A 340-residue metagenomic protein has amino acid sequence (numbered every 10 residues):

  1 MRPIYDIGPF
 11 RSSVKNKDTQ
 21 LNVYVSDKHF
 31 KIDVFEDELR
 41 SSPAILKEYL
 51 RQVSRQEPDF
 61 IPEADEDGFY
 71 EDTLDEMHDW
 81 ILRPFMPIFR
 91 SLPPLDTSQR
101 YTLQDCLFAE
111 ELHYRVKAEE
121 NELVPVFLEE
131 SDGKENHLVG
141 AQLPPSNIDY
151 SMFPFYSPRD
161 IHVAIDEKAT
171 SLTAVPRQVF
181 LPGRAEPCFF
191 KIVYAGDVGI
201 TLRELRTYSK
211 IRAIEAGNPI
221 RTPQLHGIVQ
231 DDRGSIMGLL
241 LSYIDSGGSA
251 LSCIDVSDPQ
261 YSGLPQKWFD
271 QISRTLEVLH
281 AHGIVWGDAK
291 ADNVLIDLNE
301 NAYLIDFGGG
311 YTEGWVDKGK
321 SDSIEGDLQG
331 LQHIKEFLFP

Functional and structural regions predicted by a protein language model:
M1-F189, V198-G199, T207-S209, P223: Phosphate/pyrophosphate-binding loops and the adjoining catalytic core of nucleotide-dependent enzymes
L181, Y243, L295-I296: Conserved hydrophobic "DFG−1" position in protein kinase catalytic cores
A185, R203, I220, G234-I236 (+4 more regions): Eukaryote-biased feature marking scaffold/signaling PDZ-domain proteins and nuclear chromatin regulators
C188-L202, S209-A213, P219-Q266: Conserved structural core of kinase catalytic domains
R203-E204, R221, L240, W268 (+2 more regions): Alpha-helical interaction elements in eukaryotic regulators
E204-I214, L276, L331: AlphaC helix (C-helix) of the protein kinase catalytic domain N-lobe, especially the conserved acidic-hydrophobic
S262-W268, A281-G287, A291, L295-P340: C-lobe/activation-segment region of protein kinase-like
I272-L279: Conserved hydrophobic alpha-helix
